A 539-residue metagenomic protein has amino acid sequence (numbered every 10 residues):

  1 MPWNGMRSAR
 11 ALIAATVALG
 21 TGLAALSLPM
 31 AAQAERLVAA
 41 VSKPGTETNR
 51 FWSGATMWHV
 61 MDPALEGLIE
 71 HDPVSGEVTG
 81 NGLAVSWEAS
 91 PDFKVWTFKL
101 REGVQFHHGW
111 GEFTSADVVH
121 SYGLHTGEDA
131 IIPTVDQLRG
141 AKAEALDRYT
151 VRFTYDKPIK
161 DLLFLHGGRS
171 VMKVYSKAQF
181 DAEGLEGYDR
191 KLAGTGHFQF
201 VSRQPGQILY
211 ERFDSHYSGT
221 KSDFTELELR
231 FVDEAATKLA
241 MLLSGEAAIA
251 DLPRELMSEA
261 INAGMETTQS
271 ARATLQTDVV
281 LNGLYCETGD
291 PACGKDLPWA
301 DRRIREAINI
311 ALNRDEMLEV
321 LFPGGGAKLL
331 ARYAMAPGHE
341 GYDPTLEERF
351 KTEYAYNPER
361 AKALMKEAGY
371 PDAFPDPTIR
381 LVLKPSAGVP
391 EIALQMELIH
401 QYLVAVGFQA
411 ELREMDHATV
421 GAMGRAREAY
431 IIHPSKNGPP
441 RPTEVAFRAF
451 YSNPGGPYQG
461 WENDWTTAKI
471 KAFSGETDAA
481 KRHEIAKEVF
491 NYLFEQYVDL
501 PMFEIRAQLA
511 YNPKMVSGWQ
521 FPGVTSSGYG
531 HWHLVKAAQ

Functional and structural regions predicted by a protein language model:
P2-L19: Bacterial N-terminal signal peptides that target proteins for export
L19-A31: C-terminal segment of classical bacterial N-terminal signal peptides
Q33-E35: Boundary of Sec targeting at the N-terminus
A40-P91, H120-G123, A193-T195: N-terminal lobe/hinge region of extracytoplasmic solute-binding protein
H71-V74, E88, D92, R101-P133 (+5 more regions): Extracytoplasmic/periplasmic ligand-capture domains
K99, P133-Q179: Surface-exposed binding/hinge segments that line and control ligand-binding clefts or catalytic entry sites
M502: Glycine-rich and polybasic anion-binding loops at the starts of cofactor/ligand-binding domains
Y511-Q539: Long beta-strand-rich cores associated with HINT superfamily self-processing modules
